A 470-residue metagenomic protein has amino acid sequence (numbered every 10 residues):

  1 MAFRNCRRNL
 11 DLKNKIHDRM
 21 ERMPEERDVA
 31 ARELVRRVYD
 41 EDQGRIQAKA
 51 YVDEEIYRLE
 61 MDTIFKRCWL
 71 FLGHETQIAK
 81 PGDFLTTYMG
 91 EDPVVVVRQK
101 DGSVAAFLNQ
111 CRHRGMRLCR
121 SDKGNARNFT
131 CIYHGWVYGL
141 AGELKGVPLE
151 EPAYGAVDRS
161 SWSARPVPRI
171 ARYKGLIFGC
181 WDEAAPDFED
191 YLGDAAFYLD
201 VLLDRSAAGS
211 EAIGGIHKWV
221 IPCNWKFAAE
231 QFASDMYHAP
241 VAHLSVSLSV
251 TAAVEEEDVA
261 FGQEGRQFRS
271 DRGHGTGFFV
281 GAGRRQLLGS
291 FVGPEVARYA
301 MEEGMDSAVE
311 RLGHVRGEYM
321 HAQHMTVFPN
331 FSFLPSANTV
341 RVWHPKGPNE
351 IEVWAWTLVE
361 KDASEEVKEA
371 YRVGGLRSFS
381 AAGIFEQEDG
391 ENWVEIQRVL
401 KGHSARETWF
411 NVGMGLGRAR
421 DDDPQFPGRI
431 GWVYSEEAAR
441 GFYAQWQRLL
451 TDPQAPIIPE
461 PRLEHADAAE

Functional and structural regions predicted by a protein language model:
A2-R7, Q77-F197: Rieske [2Fe-2S] iron-sulfur-binding domain
F3-D11, K15-I16, S103, P168-E470: C-terminal catalytic domain of Rieske-type non-heme iron oxygenases
F3-E25, D42, Q47, G82: N-terminal low-complexity, Ser/Thr- and acidic-residue-enriched intrinsically disordered segments
A31-A48: Short, contiguous pre-domain boundary segments
K49-F65, L70-M89: Glycine/alanine-rich phosphate-binding loops at beta-alpha junctions
F65-W69, M116, Y237: Generic structural signal for secondary-structure transition and capping sites
K66-A79, L149-A153, H321-V327: Short Pro/Gly-enriched beta-strand edge/turn motifs at strand-loop
